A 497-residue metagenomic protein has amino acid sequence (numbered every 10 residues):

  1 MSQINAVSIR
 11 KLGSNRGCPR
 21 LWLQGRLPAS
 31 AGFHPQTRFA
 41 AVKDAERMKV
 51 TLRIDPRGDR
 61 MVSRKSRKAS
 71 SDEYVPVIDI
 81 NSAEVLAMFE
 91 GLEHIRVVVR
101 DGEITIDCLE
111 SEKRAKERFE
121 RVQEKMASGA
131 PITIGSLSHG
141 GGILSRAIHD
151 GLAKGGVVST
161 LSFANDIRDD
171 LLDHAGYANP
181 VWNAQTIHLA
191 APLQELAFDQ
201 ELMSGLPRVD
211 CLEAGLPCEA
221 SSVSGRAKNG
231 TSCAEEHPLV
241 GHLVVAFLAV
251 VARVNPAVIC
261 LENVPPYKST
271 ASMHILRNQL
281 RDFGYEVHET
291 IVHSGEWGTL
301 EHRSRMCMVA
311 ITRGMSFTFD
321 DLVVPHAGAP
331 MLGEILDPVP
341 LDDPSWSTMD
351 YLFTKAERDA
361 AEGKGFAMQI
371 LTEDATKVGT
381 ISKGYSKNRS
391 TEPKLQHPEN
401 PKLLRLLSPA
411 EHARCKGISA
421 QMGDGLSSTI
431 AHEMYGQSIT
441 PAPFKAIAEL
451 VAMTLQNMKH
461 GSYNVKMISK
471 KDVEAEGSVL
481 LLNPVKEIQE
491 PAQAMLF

Functional and structural regions predicted by a protein language model:
M1-S8, G17-W22, R26-L27, Q36-R121 (+1 more regions): C-terminal target-recognition/interaction regions appended to catalytic cores
V122-N255, P265-A271: Core alpha/beta nucleotide-donor-binding catalytic domains of modification enzymes
G142, D169, V245, T270-H274 (+3 more regions): A structural signal for well-ordered alpha-helical segments within the folded catalytic domains of diverse enzymes
G142, L216-P217, L300, S438-T440: Gly/Ser/Thr-rich beta-alpha loop segments that engage phosphate groups in nucleotides
E201-V209, S221-K387, L403, M495-F497: Class I S-adenosyl-L-methionine
